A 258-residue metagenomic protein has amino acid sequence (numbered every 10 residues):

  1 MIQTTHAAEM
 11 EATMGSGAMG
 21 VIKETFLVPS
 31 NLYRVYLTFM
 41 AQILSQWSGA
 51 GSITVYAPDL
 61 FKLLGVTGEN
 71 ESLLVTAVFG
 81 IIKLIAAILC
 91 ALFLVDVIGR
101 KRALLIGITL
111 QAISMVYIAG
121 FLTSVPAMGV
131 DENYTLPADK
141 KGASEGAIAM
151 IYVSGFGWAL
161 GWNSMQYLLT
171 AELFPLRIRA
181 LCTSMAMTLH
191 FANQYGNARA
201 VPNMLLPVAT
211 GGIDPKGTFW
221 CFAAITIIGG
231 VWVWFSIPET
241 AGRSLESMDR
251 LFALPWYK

Functional and structural regions predicted by a protein language model:
I2: AAA+ P-loop ATPase catalytic core
H6-K258: Alpha-helical transmembrane bundle of multi-pass membrane proteins
